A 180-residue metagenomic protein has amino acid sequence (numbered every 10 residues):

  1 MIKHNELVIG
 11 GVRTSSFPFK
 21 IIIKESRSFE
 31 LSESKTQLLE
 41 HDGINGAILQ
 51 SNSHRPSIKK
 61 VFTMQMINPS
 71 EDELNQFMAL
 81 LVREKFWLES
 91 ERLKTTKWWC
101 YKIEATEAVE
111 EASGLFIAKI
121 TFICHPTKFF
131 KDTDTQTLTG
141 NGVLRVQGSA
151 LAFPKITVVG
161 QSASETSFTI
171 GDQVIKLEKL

Functional and structural regions predicted by a protein language model:
M1-L39: Polar/acidic, low-complexity leader/linker segments enriched in S/T/G and N/D
I2-G10, F86-L88, E165-F168: Short polybasic amphipathic segments
V8, T63-T106: Short, acidic/charged, Gly/Pro-enriched secondary-structure junctions
V12, L93, G171-I175: Change "in extracellular beta-sheet-rich domains … of secreted and cell-surface proteins" to "in beta-sheet-rich domains
I23-K24, E30, W87-K131: Short beta-strand and beta-hairpin "edge-sheet" elements
L39-P69, G114-T127: Oligomerization/assembly interface segments of phage tail-like spikes and tubes
L74-L81, I117-A118, T135-T137: "Short basic amphipathic alpha-helical interaction patches in structured regions
F130-L180: Intrinsically disordered, low-complexity segments enriched in serine, threonine, and glycine
